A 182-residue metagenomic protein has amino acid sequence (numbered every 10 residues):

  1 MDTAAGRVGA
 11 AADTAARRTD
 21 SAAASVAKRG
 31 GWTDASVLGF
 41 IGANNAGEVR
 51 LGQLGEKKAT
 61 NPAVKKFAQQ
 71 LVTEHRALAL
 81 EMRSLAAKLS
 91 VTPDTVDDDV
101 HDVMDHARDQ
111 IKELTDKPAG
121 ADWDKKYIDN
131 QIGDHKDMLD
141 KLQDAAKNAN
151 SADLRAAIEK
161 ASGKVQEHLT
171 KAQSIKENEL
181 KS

Functional and structural regions predicted by a protein language model:
M1-S182: His/Met- and acidic-residue-enriched segments that coordinate or traffic transition-metal cofactors and support
